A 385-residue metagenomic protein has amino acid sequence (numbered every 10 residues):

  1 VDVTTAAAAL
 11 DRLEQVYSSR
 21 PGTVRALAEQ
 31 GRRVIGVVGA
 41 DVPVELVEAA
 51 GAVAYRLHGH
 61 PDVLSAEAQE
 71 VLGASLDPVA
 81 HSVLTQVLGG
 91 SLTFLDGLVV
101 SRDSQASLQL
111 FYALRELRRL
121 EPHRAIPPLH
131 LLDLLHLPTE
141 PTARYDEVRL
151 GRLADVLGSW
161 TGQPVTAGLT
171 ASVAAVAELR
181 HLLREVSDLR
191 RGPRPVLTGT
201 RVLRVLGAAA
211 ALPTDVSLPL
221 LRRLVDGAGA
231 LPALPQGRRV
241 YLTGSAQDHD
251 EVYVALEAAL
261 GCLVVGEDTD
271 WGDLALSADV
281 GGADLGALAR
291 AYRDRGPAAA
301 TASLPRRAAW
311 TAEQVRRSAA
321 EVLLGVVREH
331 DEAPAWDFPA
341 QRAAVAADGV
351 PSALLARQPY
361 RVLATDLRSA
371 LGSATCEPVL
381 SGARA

Functional and structural regions predicted by a protein language model:
D2-R33, E147, G151-S277: A charged, amphipathic alpha-helical module
A6-A7, F338-A385: Peripheral docking tails and interdomain loops at the edges of cofactor- or intermediate-handling domains
Q15-V24, G36-A40, V44-E45, L64-E67 (+1 more regions): Metallocofactor- and cofactor-centric catalytic cores in central/energy metabolism, strongly enriched
G39-G59, Y241-R316: Redox- and metal-dependent alpha/beta enzyme cores, enriched for Fe-S-associated oxidoreductases and cofactor-handling
V71-G89, A298-E313: Glycine-rich, highly charged phosphate/nucleotide-binding loops
S82-S159: Acidic/His-rich segments in extracytoplasmic proteins that coordinate ligands and/or metal ions
V315, A319-G325: Proline-aspartate-enriched helix->loop->beta-strand connector
